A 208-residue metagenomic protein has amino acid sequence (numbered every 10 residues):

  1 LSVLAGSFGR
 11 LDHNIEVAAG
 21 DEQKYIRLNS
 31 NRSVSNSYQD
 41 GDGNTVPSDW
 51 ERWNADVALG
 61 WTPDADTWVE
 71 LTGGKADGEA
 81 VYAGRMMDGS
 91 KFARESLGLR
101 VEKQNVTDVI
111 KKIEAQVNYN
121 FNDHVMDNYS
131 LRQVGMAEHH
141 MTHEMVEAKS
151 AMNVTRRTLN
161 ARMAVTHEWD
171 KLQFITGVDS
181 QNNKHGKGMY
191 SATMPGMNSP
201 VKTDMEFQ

Functional and structural regions predicted by a protein language model:
S2-L4, D42-V46, G84-S90, Q104 (+2 more regions): Outer-membrane beta-barrel domain signature
L4, F8-L11, I15-R94: Periplasmic-side early beta-strands and strand-to-turn transitions of outer-membrane beta-barrels
T67-G74, E95-Q208: Face-selective signature of the C-terminal outer-membrane beta-barrel domain
